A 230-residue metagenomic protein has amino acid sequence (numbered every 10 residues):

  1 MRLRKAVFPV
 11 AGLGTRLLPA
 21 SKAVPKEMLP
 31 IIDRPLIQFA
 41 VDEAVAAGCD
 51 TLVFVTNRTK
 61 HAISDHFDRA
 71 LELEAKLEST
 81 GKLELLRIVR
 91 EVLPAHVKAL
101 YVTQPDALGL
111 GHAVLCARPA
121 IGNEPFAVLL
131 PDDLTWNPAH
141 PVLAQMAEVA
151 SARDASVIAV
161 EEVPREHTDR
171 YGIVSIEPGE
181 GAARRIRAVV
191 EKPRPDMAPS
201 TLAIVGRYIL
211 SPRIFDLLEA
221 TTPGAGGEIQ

Functional and structural regions predicted by a protein language model:
R2, G48-C49, G122, A152 (+1 more regions): Short loop/turn motifs at secondary-structure junctions
R2-L83, A99, A139-A144: N-terminal glycine-rich phosphate-binding loop and ensuing alpha1 helix
K5-V7, L52-V53, A99-L100, P125-A127 (+3 more regions): Structural motif
G12, R58, D133, P212-R213: Alpha-helix/helix-capping structural signal
L36-F39, H112, I209, R213: Short amphipathic alpha-helical face segments that pack within enzyme cores and frequently flank/anchor catalytic
E72-K76, L83-I176, E219-T221: Conserved beta-loop-beta/alpha segment of the NTase-like Rossmann-fold superfamily that binds/positions NTPs
A127, H140-L143, A147-S151, E180-Q230: Catalytic-core segments of class I nucleotidyltransferases/pyrophosphorylases that form NMP-activated intermediates
